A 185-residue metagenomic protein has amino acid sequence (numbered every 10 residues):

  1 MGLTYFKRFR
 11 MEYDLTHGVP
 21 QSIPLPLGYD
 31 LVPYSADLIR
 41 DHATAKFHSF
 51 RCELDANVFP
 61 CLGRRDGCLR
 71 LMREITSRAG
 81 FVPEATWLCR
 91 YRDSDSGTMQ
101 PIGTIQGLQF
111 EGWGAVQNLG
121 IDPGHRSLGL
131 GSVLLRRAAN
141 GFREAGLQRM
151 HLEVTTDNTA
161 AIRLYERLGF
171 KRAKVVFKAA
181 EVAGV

Functional and structural regions predicted by a protein language model:
M1-F6, L128, S132, D157-K174 (+1 more regions): Conserved active-site alpha-helix within GNAT-family acetyltransferase domains
M1-S35, A179: Acyl-donor-binding surface of acyltransferase catalytic domains
D30-T44, F50-N57: A short beta-loop-alpha structural element at the N-terminal edge of CoA-dependent acyl/N-acetyltransferase catalytic
P60-S96: Active-site rim helix/loop that mediates acceptor-substrate recognition in acyltransferases
P83, Q109-V116, R126, A145: A conserved beta-turn-beta hairpin within the catalytic core of GNAT-like acetyltransferases that forms part
T86-L88, G97-L108, A115-G120: Conserved beta-strand in the GNAT
N118-I121, S127-E144, R163-R167: Conserved acetyl-CoA-binding loop-helix of GNAT-fold acetyltransferases
F142-E153: Conserved GNAT acetyl-CoA-binding A-motif
